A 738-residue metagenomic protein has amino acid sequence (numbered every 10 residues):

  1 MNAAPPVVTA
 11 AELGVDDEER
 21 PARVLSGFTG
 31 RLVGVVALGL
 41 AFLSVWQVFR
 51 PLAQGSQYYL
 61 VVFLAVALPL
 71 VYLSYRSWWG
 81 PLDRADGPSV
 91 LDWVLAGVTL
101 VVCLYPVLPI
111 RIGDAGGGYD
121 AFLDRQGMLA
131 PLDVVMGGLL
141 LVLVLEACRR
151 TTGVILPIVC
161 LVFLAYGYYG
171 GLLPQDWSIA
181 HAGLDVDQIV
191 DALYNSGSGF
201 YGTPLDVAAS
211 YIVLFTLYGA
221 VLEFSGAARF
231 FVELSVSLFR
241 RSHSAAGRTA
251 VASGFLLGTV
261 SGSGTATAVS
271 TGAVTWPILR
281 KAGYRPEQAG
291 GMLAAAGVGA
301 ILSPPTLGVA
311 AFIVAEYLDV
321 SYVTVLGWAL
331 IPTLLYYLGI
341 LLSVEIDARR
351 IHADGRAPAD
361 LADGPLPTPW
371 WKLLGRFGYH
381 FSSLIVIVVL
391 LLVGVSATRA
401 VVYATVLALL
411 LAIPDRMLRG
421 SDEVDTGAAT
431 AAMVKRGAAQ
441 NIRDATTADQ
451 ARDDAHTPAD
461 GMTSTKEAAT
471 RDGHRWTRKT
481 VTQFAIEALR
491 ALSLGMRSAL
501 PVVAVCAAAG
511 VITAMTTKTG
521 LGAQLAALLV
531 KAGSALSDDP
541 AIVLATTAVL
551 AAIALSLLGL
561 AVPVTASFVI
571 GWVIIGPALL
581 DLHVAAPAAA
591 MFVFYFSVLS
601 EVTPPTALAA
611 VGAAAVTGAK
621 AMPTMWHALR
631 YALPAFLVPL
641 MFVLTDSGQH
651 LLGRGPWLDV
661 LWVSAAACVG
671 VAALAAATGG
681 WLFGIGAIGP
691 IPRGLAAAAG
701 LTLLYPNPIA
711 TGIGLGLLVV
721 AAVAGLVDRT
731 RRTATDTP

Functional and structural regions predicted by a protein language model:
M1-M128, V134-G138: Conserved, well-structured core domains of diverse proteins
N2-L38, G327-D449, D453-S498, L608-G700 (+1 more regions): Long, contiguous bundles of hydrophobic transmembrane helices that form the permeation core of multi-pass
V33-A37, Y58-Y72, L91-L100, V134-L143 (+12 more regions): Hydrophobic mid-bilayer segments of alpha-helices in multi-pass membrane transport proteins, especially secondary
V101, E146, T151, L161-F163 (+8 more regions): Core transmembrane alpha-helical segments of multi-pass membrane transporters/permeases
Y105-I110, A268, A300-F312, P332-P358: Transmembrane-helix bundle segments that line or gate the permeation/cavity pathway in multi-pass membrane proteins
A130-V135, F200-Y211, S237-V251, A282-Q288 (+5 more regions): Membrane-interfacial loop-to-helix junctions in multi-pass transporters
Y218-E223, G254-S263, A295-I301, T513 (+3 more regions): Transmembrane alpha-helix interface/packing and boundary motifs in multi-pass membrane proteins, characterized by
V232-A300, D319, V564-F596, A609-P623: Hydrophobic transmembrane alpha-helices that form the pore/transport pathway of multi-pass ion and small-solute
